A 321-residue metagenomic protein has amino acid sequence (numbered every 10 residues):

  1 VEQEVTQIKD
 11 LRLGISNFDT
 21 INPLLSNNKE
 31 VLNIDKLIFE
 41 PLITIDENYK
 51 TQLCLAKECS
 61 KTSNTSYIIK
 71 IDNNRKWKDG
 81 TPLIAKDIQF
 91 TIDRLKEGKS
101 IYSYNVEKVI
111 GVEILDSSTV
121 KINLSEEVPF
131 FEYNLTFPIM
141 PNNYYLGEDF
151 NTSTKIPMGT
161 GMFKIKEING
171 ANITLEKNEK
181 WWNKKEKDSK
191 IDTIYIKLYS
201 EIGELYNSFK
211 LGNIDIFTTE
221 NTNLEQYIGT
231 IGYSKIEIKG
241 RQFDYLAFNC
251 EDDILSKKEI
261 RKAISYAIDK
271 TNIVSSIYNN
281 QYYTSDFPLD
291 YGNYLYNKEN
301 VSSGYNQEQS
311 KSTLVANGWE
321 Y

Functional and structural regions predicted by a protein language model:
Q7-N17, S66-K70, I88-T91, V120-K121 (+3 more regions): Short, well-ordered beta-strand elements
G14-S63, D93, M158: N-terminal lobe/hinge region of extracytoplasmic solute-binding protein
N28, L135-S189, T193, G203 (+1 more regions): Gly/Pro-rich hinge or "lid" segments in bacterial periplasmic/extracellular proteins
K57-K99, L115, K121, I254: Aromatic- and charge-enriched surface segment that lines or borders ligand/interaction sites
S60-T62, Y104-L146, E167: Surface-exposed binding/hinge segments that line and control ligand-binding clefts or catalytic entry sites
D72, E176-W182, I238-A263, A267 (+2 more regions): A bilobed periplasmic-binding-protein/Venus flytrap-type ligand-binding module shared by bacterial periplasmic
W181-Q226: Ligand-site clamp/hinge motif
S256-Y321: Append "and occasionally in soluble cytosolic enzymes with long acidic Gly/Pro-rich linkers
